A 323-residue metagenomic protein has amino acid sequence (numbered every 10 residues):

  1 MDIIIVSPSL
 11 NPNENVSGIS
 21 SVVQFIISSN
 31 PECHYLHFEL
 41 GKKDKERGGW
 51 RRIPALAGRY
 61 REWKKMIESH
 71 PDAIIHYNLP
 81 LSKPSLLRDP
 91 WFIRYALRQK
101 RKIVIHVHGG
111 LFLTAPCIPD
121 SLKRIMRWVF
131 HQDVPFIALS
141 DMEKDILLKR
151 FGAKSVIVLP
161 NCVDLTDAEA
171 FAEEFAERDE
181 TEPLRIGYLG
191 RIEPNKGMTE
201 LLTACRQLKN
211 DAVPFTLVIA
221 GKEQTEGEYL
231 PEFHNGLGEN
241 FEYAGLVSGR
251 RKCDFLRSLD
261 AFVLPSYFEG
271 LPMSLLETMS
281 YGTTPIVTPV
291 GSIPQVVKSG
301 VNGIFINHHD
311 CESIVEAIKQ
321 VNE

Functional and structural regions predicted by a protein language model:
I4-V6, F175-K196, L201-R206, L217-I219: Conserved donor-binding/catalytic core segment of Leloir-type glycosyltransferases
H37-K43, L189, T216-Y229, G245-L246: Glycosyltransferase donor-sugar binding loop
M126-A170: Donor nucleotide-sugar binding/catalytic pocket of nucleotide-sugar-dependent glycosyltransferases
L230-V247: Nucleotide-activated donor-binding/catalytic signature segment of Leloir-type glycosyltransferases, i.e., the conserved
L246-V247, D254-L259: Short alpha-helical donor nucleotide-sugar binding micro-motif in glycosyltransferases
Y267: Aromatic "clamp/platform" in nucleotide-sugar-dependent glycosyltransferases that forms part of the donor/acceptor
T284-V287: Short hydrophobic beta-strand element within catalytic cores of glycosyltransferases and related nucleotide-activated
S299-G300, I304-C311, K319-E323: Conserved acidic donor-binding segment of nucleotide-sugar-dependent glycosyltransferases
